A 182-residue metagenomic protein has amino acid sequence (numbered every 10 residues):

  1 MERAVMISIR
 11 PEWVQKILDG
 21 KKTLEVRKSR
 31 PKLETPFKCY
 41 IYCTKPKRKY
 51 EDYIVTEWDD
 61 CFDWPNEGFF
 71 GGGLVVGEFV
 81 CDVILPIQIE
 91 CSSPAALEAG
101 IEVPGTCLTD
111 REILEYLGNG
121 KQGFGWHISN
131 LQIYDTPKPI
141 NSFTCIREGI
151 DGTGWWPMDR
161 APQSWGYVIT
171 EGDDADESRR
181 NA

Functional and structural regions predicted by a protein language model:
M1-A182: Structured alpha/beta reader/binder surfaces that contact nucleic acids or chromatin modification marks
